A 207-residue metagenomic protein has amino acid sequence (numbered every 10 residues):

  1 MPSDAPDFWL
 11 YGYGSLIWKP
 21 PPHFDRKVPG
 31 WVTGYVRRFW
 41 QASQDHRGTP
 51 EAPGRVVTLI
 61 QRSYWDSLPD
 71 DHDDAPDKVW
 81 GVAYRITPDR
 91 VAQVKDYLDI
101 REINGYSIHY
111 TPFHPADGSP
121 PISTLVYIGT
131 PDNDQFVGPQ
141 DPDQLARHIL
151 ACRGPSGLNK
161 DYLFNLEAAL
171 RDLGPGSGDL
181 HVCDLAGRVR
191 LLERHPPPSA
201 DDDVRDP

Functional and structural regions predicted by a protein language model:
M1-P207: A glycine-rich, hydrophobic/aromatic-adjacent loop/helix-cap motif
